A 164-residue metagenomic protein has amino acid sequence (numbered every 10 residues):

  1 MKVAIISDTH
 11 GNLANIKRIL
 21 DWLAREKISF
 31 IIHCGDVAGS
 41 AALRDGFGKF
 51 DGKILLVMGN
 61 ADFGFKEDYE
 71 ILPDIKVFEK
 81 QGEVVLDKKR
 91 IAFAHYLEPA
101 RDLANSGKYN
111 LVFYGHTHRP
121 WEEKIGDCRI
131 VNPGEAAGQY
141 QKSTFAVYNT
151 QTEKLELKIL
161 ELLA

Functional and structural regions predicted by a protein language model:
M1-D45, K49, F63-Y69, P73-D74 (+2 more regions): N-terminal active-site segment of His-dependent metallophosphoesterases
I5-S7, I31-D36, L55-N60, A92-H95 (+2 more regions): Active-site neighborhood of phospho(di)ester-bond hydrolases with catalytic His/Asp-centered motifs
H10-N15, A38-A42, A61-E67, E98-L103 (+2 more regions): Active-site environment of divalent metal-dependent phosphoester hydrolases
R25, K80-D87, G107-K108, K124-A164: Binuclear metal-dependent phosphoesterase catalytic core
G46-D51, N105-S106, I125: Short, conserved loop/helix-junction motifs that constitute active-site signature segments in enzyme catalytic cores
K49-H95: Helix-adjacent hinge/juxtasegments
L72-D74, N110-F113: Structural recognition of alpha->loop->beta junctions
